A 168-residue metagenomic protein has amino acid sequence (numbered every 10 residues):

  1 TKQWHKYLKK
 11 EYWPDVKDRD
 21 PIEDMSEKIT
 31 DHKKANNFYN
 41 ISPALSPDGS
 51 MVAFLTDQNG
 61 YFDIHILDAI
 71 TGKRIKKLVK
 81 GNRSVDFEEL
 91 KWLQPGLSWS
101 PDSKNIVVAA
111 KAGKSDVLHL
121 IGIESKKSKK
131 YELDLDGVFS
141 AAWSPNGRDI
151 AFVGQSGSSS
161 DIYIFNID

Functional and structural regions predicted by a protein language model:
T1-V16: Amphipathic alpha-helical substructures
K10, G72, S84, A112-G113 (+1 more regions): Active-site/binding-pocket entry motifs
P14-K34, K76-E89: Surface-exposed loop and turn segments in beta-propeller and other repeat-based domains that flank or scaffold
A35-L55, F62, R74, N82-A109 (+1 more regions): Conserved beta-propeller blade repeats
D57-N59, K111-G113, I123, D134 (+2 more regions): A short, compositionally biased micro-patch
G60-H65, K114-H119, S158-Y163: Structural motif
L67, R148, V153-D168: Short, intrinsically disordered, charge-balanced linker/junction segments flanking boundaries in proteins
A69-G72, G122-K126, N166-D168: Short loop/turn segments that connect beta-strands within beta-propeller blades
